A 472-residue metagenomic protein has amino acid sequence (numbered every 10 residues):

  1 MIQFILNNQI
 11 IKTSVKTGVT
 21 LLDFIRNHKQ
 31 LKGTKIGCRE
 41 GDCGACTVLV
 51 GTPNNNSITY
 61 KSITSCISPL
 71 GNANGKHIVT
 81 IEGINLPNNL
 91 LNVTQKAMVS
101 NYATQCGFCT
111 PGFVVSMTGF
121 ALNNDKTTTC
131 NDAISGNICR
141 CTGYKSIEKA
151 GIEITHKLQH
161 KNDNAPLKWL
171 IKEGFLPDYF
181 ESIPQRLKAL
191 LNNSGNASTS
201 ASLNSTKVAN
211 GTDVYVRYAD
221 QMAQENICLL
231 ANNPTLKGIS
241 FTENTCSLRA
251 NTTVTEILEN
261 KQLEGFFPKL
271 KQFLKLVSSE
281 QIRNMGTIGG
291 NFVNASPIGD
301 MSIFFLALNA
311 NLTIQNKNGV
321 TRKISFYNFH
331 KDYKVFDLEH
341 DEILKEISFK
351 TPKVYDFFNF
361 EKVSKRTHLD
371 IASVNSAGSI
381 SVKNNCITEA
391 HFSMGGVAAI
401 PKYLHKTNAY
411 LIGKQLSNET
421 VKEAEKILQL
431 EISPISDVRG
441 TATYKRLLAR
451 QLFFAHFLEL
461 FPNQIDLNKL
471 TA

Functional and structural regions predicted by a protein language model:
M1-Q9: Eukaryote-biased recognition of intrinsically disordered, low-complexity regulatory segments
I10, L49-V50, S62, V93-V99 (+3 more regions): C-terminal structural segment of proteins
I10-G18: Short, contiguous acidic and Ser/Thr-rich linear segments
T17-V48: A basic, amphipathic helix-loop patch mediating RNA/tRNA/ribosome contacts
L31, I36-R39, T59, V99-Y102 (+1 more regions): Residue-level signal for mature regions of secreted extracellular proteins and peptides
C38, C43-C46, C66, C106-C109 (+2 more regions): Short cysteine clusters
V50-T80: S4-like RNA-binding module at protein N-termini
G75, V79-N101: NAD(P)H dinucleotide-binding glycine-rich loop of Rossmann-like/cofactor-binding domains, especially the beta1-alpha1
